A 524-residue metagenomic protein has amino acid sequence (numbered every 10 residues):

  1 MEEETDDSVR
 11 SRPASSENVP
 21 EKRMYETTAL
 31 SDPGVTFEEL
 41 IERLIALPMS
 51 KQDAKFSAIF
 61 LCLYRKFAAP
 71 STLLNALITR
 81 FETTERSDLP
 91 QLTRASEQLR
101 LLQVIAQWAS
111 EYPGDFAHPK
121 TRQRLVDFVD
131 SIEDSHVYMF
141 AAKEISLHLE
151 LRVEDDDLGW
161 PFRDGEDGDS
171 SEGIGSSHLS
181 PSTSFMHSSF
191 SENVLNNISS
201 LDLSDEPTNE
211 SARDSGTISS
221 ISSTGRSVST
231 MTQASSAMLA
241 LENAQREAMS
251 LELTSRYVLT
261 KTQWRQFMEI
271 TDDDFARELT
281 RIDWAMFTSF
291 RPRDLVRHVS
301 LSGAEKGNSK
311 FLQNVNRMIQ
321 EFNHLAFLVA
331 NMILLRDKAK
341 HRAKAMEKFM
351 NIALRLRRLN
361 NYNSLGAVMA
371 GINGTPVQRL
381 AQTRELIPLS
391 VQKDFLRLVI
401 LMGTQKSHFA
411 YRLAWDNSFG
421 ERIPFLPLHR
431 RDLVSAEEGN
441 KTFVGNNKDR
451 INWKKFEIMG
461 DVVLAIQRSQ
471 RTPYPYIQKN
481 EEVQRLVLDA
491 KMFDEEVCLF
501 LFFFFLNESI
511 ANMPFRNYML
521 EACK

Functional and structural regions predicted by a protein language model:
M1-K524: Eukaryotic small-GTPase/lipid signaling interfaces
